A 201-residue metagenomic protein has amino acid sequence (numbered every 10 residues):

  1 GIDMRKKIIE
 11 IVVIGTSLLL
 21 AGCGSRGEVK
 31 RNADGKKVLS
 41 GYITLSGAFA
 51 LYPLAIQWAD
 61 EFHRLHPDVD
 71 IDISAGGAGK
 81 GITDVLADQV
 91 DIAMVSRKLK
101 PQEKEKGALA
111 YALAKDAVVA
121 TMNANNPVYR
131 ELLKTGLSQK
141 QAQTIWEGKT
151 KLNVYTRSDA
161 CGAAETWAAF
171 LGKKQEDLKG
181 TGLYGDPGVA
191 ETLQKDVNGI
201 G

Functional and structural regions predicted by a protein language model:
G1-I2, A21: Coiled-coil-like amphipathic alpha-helices with heptad-repeat character
D3-V12: Bacterial N-terminal signal peptides that target proteins for export
V12-L19: Bacterial N-terminal signal peptides
C23-G201: Flexible loop/hinge segments at secondary-structure junctions
